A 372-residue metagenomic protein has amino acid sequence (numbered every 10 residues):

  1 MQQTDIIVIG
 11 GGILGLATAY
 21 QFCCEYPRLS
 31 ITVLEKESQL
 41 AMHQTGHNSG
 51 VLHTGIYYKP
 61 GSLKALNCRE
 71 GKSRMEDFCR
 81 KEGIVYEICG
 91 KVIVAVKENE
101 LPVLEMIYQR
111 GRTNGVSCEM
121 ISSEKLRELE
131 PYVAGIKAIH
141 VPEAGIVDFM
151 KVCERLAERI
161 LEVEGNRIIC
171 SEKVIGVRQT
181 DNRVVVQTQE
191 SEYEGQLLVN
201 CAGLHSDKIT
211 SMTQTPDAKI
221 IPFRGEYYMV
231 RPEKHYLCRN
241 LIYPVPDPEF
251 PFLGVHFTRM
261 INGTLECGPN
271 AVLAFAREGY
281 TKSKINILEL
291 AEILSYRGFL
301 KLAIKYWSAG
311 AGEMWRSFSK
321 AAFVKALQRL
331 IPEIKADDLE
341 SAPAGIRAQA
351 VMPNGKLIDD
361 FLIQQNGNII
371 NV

Functional and structural regions predicted by a protein language model:
M1-L14, T32: Beta1/beta-strand and adjacent pyrophosphate-binding region of the FAD-binding site in flavoprotein oxidoreductases
L14, Q39, H205: Conserved Rossmann-like nucleotide-cofactor binding loop
A17, V177-I285: Flavin-dependent oxidoreductases
C23-H47: Glycine-rich FAD pyrophosphate-binding loop
G50-K125, G135, V255, A276: Dinucleotide-binding Rossmann-like beta1-alpha1 core, especially the glycine-rich loop that anchors the ADP
K59-E70, V94-L104, I139-E158, I169 (+1 more regions): Short beta-strand to alpha-helix junction loop
I139-L197, C201, H205-K208: Helical element adjacent to the flavin cofactor pocket in flavoenzyme catalytic cores
I293-V372: C-terminal catalytic lobe of FAD-dependent flavoproteins
